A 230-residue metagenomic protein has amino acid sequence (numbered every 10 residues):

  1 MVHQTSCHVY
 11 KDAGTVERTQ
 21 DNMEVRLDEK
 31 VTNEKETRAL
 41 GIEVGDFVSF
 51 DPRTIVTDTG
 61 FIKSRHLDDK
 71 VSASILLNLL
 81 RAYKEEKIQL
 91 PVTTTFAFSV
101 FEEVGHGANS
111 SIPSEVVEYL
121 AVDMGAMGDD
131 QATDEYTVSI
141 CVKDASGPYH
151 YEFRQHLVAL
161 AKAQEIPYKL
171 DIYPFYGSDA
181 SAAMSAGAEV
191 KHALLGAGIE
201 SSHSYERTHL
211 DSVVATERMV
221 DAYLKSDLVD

Functional and structural regions predicted by a protein language model:
M1-D230: N-terminal hydrophobic/helix-forming segments and targeting peptides
